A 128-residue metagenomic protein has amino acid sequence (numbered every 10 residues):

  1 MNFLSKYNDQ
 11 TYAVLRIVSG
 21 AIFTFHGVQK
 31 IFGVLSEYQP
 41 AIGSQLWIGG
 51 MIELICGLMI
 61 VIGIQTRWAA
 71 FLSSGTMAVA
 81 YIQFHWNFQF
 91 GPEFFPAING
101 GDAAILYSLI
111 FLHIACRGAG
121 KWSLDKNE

Functional and structural regions predicted by a protein language model:
M1-F32, L46-M51, I55-L58, I62-E128: Extended, low-polarity transmembrane helix blocks
E37-W47: Short, amphipathic, aromatic/basic-enriched membrane-interface segments that mark the entry/exit of transmembrane
